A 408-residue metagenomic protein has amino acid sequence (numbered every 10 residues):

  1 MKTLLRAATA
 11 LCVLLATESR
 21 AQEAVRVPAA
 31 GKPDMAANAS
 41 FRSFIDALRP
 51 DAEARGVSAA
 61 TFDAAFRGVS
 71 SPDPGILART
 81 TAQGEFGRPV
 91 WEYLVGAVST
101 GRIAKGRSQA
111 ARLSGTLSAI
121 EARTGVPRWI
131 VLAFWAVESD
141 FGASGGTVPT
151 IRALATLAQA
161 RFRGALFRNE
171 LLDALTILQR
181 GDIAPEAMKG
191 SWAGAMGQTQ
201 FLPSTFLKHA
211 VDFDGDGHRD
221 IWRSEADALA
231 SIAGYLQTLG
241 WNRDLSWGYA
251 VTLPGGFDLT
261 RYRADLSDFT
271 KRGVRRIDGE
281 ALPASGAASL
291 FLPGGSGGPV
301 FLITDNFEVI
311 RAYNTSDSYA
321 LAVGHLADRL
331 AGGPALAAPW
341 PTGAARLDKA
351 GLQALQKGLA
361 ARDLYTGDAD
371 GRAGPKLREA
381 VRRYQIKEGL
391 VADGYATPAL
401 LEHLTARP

Functional and structural regions predicted by a protein language model:
K2-A10: Sec-dependent signal peptide recognition, specifically the positively charged N-region followed immediately by
T17-A21: Sec/Tat signal peptide C-region and signal peptidase I cleavage site
A24, L77, S144-P149, M188-K189: Short, solvent-exposed loop/turn and secondary-structure capping segments
G31-S70, A78-Q83, A158-G194, Q198-K357 (+1 more regions): Extracytoplasmic and endomembrane cell-envelope/extracellular-matrix remodeling and assembly machinery
R42-T61, G101-A136, T147, T156-F167: Export/targeting segments at the very N-terminus of extracytoplasmic proteins
A60-G87, W135-S139, P149-R152, A250-G255 (+2 more regions): Acidic helix-start/capping segments at beta-turn-to-alpha-helix junctions
G68-L113, A119: Signal peptide-directed extracytoplasmic domains
L347-L352, K357-L404: Short acidic, glycine/serine/threonine-rich helix-capping segments at coil-helix boundaries
